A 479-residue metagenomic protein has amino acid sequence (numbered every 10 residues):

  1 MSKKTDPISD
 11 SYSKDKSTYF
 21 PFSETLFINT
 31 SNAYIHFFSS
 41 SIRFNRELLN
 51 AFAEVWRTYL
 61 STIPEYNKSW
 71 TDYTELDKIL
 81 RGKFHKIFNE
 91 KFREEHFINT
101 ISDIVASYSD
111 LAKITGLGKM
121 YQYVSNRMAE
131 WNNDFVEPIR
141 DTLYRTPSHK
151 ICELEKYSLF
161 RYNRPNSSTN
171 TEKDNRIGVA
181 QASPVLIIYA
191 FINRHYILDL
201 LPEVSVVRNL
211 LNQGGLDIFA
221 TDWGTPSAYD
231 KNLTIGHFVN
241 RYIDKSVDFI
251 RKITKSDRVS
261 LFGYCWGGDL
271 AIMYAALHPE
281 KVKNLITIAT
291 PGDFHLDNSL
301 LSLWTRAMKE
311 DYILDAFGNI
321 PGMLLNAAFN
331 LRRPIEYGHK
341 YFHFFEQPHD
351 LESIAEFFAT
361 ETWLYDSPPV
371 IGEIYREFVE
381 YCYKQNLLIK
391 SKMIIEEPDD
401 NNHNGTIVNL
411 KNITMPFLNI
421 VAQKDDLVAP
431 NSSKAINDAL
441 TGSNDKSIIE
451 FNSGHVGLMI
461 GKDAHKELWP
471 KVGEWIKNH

Functional and structural regions predicted by a protein language model:
S2-K113, K252, S256, F262 (+1 more regions): Alpha/beta-hydrolase-fold enzymes
D134-P138, Y144-S227: Short, surface-exposed "cap/lid" segments of acyl-processing enzymes
N232-I253: Alpha/beta-hydrolase active-site loop
G292, C382-N409: Active-site nucleophile elbow and catalytic-triad environment of alpha/beta-hydrolase enzymes
V379, S433, D438-V456: Catalytic histidine neighborhood in serine/cysteine hydrolases with alpha/beta-hydrolase-type architecture
I413, N419-V421, D425: Short beta-strand/loop motif that positions the catalytic acidic residue of the alpha/beta-hydrolase fold
D426-S432: Conserved alpha/beta-hydrolase "acid-adjacent" motif
N452-E467: Catalytic histidine-centered segment of alpha/beta-hydrolase-like enzymes
